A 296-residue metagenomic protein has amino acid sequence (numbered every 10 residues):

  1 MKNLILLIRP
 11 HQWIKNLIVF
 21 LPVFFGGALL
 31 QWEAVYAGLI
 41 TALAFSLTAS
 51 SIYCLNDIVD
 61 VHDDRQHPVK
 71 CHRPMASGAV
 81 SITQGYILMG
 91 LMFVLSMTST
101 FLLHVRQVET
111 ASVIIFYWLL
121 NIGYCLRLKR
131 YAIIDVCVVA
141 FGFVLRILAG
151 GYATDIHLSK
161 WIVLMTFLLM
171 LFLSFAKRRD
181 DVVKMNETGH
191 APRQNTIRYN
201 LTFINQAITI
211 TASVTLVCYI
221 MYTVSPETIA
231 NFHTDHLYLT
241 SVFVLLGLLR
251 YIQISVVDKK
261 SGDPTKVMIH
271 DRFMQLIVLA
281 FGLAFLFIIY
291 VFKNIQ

Functional and structural regions predicted by a protein language model:
M1-P68, G78-L91: Topogenic membrane-insertion module of multi-pass membrane proteins
K2-I5, Q12, L126, V144-Q296: C-terminal membrane-associated helical module and adjoining short loops/tails
I5, V35-L39, L43, Y86-G90 (+5 more regions): Hydrophobic alpha-helical transmembrane segments
K15-Y36, L126-L158: Long, highly hydrophobic alpha-helical transmembrane signal-anchor segments
L17-L21, L39-S50, I87-T98, L102 (+10 more regions): Generic alpha-helical transmembrane segments of integral inner-membrane proteins, especially permease/transport modules
T48-A76, I134, F175-V183, L249-R250: Acidic (Asp/Glu-rich) catalytic motifs at the cytosolic membrane interface
V61, Q66-S112, K160-L171, Q206-L216 (+1 more regions): Multi-pass membrane catalytic core of lipid/isoprenoid biosynthesis enzymes
G85-C125, K129, V217-L245, L249: Transmembrane helix-loop-helix
